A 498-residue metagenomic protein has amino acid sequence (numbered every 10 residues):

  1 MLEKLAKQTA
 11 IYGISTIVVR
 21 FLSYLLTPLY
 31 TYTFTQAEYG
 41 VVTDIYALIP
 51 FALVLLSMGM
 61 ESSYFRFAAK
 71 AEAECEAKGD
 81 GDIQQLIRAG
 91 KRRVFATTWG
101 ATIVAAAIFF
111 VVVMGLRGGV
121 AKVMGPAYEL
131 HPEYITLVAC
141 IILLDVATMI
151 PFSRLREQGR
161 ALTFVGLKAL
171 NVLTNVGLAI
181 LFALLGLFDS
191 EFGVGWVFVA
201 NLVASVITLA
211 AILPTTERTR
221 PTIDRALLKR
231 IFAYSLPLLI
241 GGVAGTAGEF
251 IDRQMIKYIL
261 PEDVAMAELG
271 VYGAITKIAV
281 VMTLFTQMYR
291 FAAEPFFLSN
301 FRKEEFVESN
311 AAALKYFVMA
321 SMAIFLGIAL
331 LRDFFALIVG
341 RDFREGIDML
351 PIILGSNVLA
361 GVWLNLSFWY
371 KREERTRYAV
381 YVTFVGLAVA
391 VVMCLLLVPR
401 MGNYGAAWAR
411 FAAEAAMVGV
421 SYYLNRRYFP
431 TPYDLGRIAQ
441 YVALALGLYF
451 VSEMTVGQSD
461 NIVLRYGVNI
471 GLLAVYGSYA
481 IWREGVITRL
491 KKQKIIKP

Functional and structural regions predicted by a protein language model:
M1-L5, S190, V194-V197, A210-E249 (+4 more regions): Interhelical loop/hinge segments that connect adjacent transmembrane helices in multipass membrane
M1-Y24, G81-Q84, A89, R93-T97 (+4 more regions): N-terminal membrane topogenesis motif
K4-F65, A106, F110-R117, L137 (+5 more regions): Signature of the first transmembrane helix
Q8-S23, N171, N175, V197-I212 (+3 more regions): Transmembrane helical elements of multi-pass membrane transporters/channels
S57-Q85, I275-V318, S367-R372: Helix-loop junctions and terminal segments of transmembrane helices in multi-pass membrane transport/translocation
R117-L137, D263-M266, I328-V358, L364 (+1 more regions): Interfacial segments at transmembrane-helix termini and the short loops linking adjacent helices
P132-T136, V165-E217, G241, T276 (+3 more regions): Hydrophobic alpha-helical transmembrane segments
S452-P498: Membrane-proximal transmembrane or re-entrant/amphipathic helices at the cytosolic face
